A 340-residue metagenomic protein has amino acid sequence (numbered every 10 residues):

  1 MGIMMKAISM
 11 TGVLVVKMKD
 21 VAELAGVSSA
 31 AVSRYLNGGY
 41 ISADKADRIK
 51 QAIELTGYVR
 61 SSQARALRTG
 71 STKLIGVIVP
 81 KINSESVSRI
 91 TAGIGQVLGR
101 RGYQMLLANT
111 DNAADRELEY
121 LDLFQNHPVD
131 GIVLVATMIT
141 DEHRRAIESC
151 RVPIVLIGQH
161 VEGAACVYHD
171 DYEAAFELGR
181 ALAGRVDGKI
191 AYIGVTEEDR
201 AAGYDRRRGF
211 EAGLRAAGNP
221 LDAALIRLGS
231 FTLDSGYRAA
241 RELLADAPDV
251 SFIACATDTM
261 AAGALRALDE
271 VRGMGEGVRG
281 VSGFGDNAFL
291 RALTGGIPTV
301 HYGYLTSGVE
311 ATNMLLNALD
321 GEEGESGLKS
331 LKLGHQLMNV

Functional and structural regions predicted by a protein language model:
M1-K73: N-terminal helix-turn-helix DNA-binding module of bacterial transcription factors
I8, G12-V16, E54-A92, R100-Y103 (+2 more regions): N-terminal helix-turn-helix/winged-helix DNA-binding helices and compositionally similar short basic alpha-helical
S29-S33, L67-N83, G188-T196: Short beta-strand segments enriched in small/hydrophobic residues
V79-R89, L107-R116, V167-E177, I193-R241 (+4 more regions): Hinge/beta->alpha junction and helix N-cap segments in small-molecule ligand-binding domains
Q96-R145: Central regulatory/effector-binding core of bacterial HTH transcription factors
V129-V135, A191-G194, I226, A247-T257 (+1 more regions): Periplasmic-binding protein-like
V135-R180, R185, E197-E198, T259 (+1 more regions): Flexible loop/hinge segments that line or gate small-molecule binding clefts
D246-F252, T257-V340: Flexible loop/turn connectors
